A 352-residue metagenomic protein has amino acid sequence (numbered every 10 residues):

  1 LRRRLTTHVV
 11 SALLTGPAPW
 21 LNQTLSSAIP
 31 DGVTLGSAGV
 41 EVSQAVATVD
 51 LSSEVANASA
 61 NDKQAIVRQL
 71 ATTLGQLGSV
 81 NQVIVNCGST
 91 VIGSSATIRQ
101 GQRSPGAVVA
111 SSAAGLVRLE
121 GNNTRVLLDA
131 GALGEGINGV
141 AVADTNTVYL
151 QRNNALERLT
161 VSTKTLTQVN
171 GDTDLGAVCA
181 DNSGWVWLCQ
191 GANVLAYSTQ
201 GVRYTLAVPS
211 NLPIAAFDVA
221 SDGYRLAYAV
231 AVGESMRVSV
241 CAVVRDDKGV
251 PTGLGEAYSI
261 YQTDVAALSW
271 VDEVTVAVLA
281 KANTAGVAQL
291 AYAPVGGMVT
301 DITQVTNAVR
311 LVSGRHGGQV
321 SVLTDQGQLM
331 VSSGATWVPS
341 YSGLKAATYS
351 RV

Functional and structural regions predicted by a protein language model:
L1-V352: Bimodal "functional hotspot" detector
